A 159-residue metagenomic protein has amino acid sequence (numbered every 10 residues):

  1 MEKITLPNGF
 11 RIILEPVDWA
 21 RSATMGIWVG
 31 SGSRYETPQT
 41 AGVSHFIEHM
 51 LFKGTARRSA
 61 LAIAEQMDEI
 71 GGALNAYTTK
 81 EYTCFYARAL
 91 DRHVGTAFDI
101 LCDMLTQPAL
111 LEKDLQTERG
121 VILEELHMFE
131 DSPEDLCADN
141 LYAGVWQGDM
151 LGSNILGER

Functional and structural regions predicted by a protein language model:
M1-E65, Y86-A89, D99, L156-R159: His/Glu-rich zincin catalytic helix
V29, A56, A62-R159: Acidic/histidine-enriched segments that form metal/cofactor-coordinating and catalytic pocket/exosite environments
